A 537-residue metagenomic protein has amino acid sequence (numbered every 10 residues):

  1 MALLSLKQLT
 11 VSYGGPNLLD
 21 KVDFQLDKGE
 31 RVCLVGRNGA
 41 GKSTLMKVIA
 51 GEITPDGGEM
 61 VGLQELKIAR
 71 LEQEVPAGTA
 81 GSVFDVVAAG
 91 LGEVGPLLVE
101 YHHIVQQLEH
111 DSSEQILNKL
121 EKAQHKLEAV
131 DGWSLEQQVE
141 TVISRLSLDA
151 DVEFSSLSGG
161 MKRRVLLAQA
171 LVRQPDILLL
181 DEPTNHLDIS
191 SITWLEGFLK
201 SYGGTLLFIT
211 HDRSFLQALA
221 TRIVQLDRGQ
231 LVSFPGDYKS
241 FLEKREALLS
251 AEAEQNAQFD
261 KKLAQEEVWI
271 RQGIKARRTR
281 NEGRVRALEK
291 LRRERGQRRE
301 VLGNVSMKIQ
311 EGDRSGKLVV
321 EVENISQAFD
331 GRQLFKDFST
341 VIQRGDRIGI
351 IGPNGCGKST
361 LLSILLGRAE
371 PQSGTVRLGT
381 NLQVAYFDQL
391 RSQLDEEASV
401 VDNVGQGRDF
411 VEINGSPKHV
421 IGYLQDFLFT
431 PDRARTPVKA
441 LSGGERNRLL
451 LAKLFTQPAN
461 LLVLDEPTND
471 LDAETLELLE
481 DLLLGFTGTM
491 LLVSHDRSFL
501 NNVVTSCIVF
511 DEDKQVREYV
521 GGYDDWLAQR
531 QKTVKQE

Functional and structural regions predicted by a protein language model:
M1-N256, M307-E537: ABC ATP-binding cassette signature C-motif
Y101, L120, A264-E267, R271: Residue-level signal for cytosolic alpha-helical hairpin/rod architecture
I104, D111, V130, E266 (+4 more regions): Hydrophobic stripe of amphipathic alpha-helices that form coiled-coil interfaces
T141-S147, V268-I270, A287-L291: Short amphipathic coiled-coil heptad-repeat segments
E252-L263, I270, R277-R286, A528-E537: ABC ATPase nucleotide-binding domains
E266-K275, E289, S306-G312, V319-E321: Alpha-helical coupling/stalk and coiled-coil linker elements that connect catalytic or binding modules and transmit
R284-N304, R347: ABC transporter TMD-NBD coupling linker
